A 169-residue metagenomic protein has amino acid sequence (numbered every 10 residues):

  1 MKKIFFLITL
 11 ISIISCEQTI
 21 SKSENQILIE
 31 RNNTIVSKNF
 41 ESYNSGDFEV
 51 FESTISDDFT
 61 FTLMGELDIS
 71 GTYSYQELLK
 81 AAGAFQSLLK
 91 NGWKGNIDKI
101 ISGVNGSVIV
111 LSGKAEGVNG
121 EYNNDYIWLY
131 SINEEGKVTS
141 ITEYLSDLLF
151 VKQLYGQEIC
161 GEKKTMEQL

Functional and structural regions predicted by a protein language model:
I4-I13: Sec-dependent N-terminal signal peptides
C16-S53, I159-L169: Short, low-complexity N-terminal intrinsically disordered segments enriched in polar/charged residues
N39, V50-E52, F59, L78 (+3 more regions): Hydrophobic pocket/interface hotspot
S53-G103: A solvent-exposed, acidic/Ser-Thr-rich amphipathic alpha-helical stretch
T72, N119-Y122, L149-Y155: A short, polar/proline- and glycine-enriched secondary-structure boundary/capping micro-motif
L88, A115-N123: Short, cysteine-centered beta-strand-loop-beta hairpins and adjacent loop/turn segments enriched in charged/polar
G95-I101, G113-K114, D125-I132: Hydrophobic/aromatic beta-strand elements that line small-molecule binding cavities or substrate pockets in beta-rich
S140-L169: Low-complexity, intrinsically disordered terminal/linker segments enriched in charged and Gly/Pro repeats
